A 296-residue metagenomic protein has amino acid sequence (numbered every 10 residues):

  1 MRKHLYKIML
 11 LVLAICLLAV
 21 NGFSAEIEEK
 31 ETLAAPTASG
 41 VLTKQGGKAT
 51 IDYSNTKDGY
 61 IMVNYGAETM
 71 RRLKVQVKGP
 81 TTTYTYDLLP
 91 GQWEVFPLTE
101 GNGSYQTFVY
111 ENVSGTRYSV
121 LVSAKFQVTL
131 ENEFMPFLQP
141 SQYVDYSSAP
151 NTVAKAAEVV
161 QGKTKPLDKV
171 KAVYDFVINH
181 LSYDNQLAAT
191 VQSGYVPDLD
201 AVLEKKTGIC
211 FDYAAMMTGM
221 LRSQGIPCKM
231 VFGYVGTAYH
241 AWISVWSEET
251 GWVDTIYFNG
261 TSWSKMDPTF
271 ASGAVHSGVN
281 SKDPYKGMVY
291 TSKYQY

Functional and structural regions predicted by a protein language model:
R2-K165, V253, M288-Y296: N-terminal accessory/pre-domain segments preceding catalytic cores
I27-E28, G40-V41, R72-L73, S193-V196 (+1 more regions): Generic detector of short, locally flexible boundary/turn motifs and exposed helical patches
A49-D52, Q186-Q192, F211: Short N-terminal helix-initiation segments at or just after the protein's N-terminus
P140-E204, T261, M266-S272, K282-Y296: Secondary-structure boundary elements
K169-V173, K206-L221: Active-site nucleophilic cysteine motif
E204-K206, M230: Active-site rim elements
D212-K286, K293-Y296: Hydrophobic/aromatic-rich core segments of domains that either
